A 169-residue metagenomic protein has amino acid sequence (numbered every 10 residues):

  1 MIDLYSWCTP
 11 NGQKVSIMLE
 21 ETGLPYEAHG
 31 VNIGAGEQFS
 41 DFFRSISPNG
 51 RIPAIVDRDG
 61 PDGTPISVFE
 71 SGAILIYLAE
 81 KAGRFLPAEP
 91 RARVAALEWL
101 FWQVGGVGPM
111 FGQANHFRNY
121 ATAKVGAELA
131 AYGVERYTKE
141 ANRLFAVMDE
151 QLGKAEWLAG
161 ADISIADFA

Functional and structural regions predicted by a protein language model:
M1-E135, D149: GST-like domain detector, emphasizing the conserved glutathione-binding G-site in the N-terminal thioredoxin-like
C8, T64-V68, Y137, A141 (+1 more regions): Aromatic-acidic/polar surface patches that form glycan- and anion
M18, E140-R143, V147: Amphipathic alpha-helical segments that form well-ordered structural scaffolds and often line/cohere around active
A35, A92, R143-L144, A161: Generic secretory/membrane-interface signal
G106, M110-N115, L158-A169: GST superfamily/GST-like fold recognition
F145-A159: Hydrophobic alpha-helical bundle segments that form small-molecule/ligand-binding pockets
